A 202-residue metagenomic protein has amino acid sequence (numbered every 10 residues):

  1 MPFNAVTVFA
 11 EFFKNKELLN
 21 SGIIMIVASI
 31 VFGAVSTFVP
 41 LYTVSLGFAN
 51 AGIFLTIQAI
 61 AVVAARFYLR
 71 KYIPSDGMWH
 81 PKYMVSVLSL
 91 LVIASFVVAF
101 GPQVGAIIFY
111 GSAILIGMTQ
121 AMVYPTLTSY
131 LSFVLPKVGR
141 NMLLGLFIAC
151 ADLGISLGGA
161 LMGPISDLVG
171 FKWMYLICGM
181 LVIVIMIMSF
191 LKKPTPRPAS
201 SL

Functional and structural regions predicted by a protein language model:
M1-I23: Juxtamembrane intracellular "pre-TM" segments in multi-pass secondary transporters
E17-M25, S29-Y42, L46, N50-F54: Helix-loop boundary and gating motifs at the non-cytosolic
A65-W79, S166-D167: Helix-to-loop junctions at the C-terminal end of transmembrane segments in multipass secondary transporters
P81-V97: Structural signature of the two symmetry-related core transmembrane helices
A99-S112: Helix-loop junctions at membrane interfaces in 12-TM secondary transporters
M122-L135: Intracellular juxtamembrane helix-capping segments at the cytosolic ends of symmetry-related transmembrane helices
L135-F147: Loop-to-transmembrane helix entry/capping segments in MFS-fold secondary transporters and related SLC/MFSD carriers
P164-V182: A membrane-interface helix-boundary motif in multi-pass transporters
